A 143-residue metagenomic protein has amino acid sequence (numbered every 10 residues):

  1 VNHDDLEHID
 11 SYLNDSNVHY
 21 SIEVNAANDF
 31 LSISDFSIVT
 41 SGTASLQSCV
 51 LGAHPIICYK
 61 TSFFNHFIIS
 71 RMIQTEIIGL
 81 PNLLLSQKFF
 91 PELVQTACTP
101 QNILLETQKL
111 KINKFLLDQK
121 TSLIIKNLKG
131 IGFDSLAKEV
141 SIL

Functional and structural regions predicted by a protein language model:
V1-L143: Nucleotide-activated sugar donor-binding and catalytic core shared by glycosyltransferases and related lipid-linked
